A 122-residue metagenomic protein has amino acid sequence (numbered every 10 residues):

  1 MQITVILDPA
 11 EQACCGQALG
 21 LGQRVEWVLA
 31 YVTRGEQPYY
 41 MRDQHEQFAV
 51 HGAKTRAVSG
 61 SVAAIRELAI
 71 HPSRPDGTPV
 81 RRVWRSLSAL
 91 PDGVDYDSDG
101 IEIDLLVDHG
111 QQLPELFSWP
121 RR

Functional and structural regions predicted by a protein language model:
M1-E11: Short, structured beta-strand/loop micro-motifs enriched in basic residues and often containing a Trp
A10-Q12, V28-E36: Short, charged beta-turn/beta-strand-edge "cap" motif at the junction between a beta-strand and an adjacent loop
Y39-R122: Glycine- and charge-enriched low-complexity intrinsically disordered segments
